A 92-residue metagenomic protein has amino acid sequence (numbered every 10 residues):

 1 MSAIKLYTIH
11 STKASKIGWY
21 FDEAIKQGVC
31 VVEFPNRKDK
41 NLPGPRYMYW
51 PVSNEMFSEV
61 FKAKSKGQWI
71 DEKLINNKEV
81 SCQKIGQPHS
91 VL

Functional and structural regions predicted by a protein language model:
M1-L92: Acidic/histidine-enriched, beta-strand-rich ligand/metal-binding domains
